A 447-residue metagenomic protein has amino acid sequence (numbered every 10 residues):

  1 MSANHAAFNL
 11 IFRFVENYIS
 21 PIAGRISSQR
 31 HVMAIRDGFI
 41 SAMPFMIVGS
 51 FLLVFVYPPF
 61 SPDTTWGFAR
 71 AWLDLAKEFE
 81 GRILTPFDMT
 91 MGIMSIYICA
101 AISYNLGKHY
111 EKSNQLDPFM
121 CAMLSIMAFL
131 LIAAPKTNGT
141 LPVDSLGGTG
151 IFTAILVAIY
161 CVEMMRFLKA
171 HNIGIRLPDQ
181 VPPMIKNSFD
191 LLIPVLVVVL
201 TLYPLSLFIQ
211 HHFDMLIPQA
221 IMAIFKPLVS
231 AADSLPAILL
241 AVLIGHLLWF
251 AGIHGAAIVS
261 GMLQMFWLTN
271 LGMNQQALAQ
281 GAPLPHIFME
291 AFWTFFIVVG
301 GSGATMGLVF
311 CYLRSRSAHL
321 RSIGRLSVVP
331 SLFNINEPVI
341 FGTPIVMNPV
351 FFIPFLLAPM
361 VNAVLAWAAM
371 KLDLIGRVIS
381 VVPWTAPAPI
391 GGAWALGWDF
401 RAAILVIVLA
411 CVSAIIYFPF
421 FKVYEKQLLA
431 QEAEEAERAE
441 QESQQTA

Functional and structural regions predicted by a protein language model:
S2-I26, T65-A69, L73, Q275-L284 (+3 more regions): Transmembrane alpha-helical segments and their short flanking loops that form helix-hairpins/helix-helix interfaces
E16-G38, F79-I83, P178-N187, P338-I340: Cytosolic juxtamembrane amphipathic/interface segments immediately preceding and feeding into a transmembrane helix
G24, S28-N172, V346: Early transmembrane hairpin of solute transport permeases
S41-Y57, Y97-L106, A122-P135, A154-R166 (+5 more regions): Hydrophobic core segments of alpha-helical transmembrane domains in multi-pass membrane transport and ion-translocation
F55-T64, L106-N114, L168-L177, I209-F213 (+6 more regions): Membrane-interfacial segments
L75-T85, V162, P218-F225, P283-E290 (+2 more regions): Short juxtamembrane and helix-loop transition motifs at transmembrane-helix boundaries in membrane proteins
N114-P118, P135-V199, Y203-P236: Membrane-interface helix-loop-helix junctions at boundaries between adjacent transmembrane segments
L196-S315: Generic multipass alpha-helical transmembrane bundles of integral membrane proteins
